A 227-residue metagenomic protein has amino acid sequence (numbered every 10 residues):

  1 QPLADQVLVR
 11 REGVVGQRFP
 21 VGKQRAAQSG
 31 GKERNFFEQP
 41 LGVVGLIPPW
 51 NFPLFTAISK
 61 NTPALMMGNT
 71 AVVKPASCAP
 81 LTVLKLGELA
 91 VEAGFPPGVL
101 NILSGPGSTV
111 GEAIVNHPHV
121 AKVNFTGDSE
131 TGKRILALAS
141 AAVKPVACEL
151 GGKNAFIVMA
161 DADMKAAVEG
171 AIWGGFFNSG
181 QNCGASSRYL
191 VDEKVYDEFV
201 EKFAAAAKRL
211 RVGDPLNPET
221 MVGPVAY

Functional and structural regions predicted by a protein language model:
Q1, K23-Q24, E201: Short, intrinsically disordered, low-complexity terminal segments
Q1-P2, S108, T220, P224: An alpha-helix initiation/capping motif
L8, E12, K23-A166: Rossmann-like NAD(P) dinucleotide-binding subdomain of oxidoreductase/dehydrogenase enzymes
G13-G16, G184: Residue-identity detector for glycine
D128-Y227: ALDH superfamily catalytic-core signature
